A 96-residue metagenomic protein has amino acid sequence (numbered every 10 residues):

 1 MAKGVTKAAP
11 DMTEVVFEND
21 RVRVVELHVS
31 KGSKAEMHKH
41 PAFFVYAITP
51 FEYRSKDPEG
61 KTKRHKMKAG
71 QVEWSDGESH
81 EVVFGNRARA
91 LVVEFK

Functional and structural regions predicted by a protein language model:
M1-D11, K96: Basic/polar N-terminal segments that are highly enriched at the extreme N-terminus, encompassing both cleavable
A9-K34, A42-V45: A short glycine-rich, His/Asp/Glu-containing loop-to-beta-strand
V16, L27, K34-K39, K56 (+2 more regions): Short histidine-centered beta-strand/loop micro-motifs that create catalytic or ligand/metal-coordination sites
G32-A35, Q71-V83: Histidine-centered metal-chelating micro-motifs
H40-E59: Glycine- and acidic-residue-biased ligand/ion/polar-headgroup-sensing regions
P50, G77-K96: Ligand-binding loop in jelly-roll beta-barrel domains
E59-G77: Short acidic-glycine-tyrosine-enriched beta hairpin
